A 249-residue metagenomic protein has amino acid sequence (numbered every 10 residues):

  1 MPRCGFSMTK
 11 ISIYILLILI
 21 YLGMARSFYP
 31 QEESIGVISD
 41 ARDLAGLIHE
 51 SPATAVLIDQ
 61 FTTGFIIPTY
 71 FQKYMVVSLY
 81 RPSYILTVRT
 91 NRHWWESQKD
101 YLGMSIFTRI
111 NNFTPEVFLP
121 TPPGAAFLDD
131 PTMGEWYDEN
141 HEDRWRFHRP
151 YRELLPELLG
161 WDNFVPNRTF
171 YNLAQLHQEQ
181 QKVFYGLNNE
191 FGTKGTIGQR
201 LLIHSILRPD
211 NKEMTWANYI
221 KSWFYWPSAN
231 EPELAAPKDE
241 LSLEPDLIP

Functional and structural regions predicted by a protein language model:
P2, W95-E96, Y137, D162 (+3 more regions): Short linear interaction motif-like sites in intrinsically disordered regions of transcription factors
P2-C4, L22, T63, L102 (+3 more regions): Feature targets compositionally biased, intrinsically disordered low-complexity regions with long contiguous runs
P2-T9, L16, I20, Y29 (+2 more regions): Extracytoplasmic low-complexity, disordered linker/stalk tracts in cell-surface/secreted proteins
F6-S97: N-terminal leader/propeptide segments of preproteins
F28-D40, S105-T121: Solvent-exposed, charged interface segments at domain starts and junctions
G64-F113, H204-D239: Long, low-complexity
I110-S205: Low-complexity segments
Y171-P249: Eukaryotic low-complexity intrinsically disordered regions
